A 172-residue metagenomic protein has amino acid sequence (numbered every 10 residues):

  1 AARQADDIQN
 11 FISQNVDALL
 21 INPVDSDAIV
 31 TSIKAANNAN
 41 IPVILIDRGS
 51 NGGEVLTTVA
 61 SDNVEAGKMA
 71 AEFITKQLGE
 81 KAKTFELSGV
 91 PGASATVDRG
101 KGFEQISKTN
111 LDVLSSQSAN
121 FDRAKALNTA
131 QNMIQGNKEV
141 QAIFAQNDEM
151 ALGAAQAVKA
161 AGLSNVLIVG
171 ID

Functional and structural regions predicted by a protein language model:
A1-D172: A residue-level marker of the well-folded mature domains of exported/periplasmic proteins
